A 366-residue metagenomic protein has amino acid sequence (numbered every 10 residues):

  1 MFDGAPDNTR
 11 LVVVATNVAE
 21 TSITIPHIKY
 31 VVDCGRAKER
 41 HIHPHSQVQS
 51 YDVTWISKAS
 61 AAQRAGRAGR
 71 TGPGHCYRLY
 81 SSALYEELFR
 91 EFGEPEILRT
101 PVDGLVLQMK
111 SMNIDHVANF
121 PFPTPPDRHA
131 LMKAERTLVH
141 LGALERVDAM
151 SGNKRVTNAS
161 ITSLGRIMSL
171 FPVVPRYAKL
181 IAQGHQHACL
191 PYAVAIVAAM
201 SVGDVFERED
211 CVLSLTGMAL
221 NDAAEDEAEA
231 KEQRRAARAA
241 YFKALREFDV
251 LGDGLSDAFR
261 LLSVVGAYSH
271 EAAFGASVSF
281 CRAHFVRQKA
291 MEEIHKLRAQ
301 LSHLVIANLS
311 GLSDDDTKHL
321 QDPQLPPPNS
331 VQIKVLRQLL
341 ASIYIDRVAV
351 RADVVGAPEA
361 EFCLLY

Functional and structural regions predicted by a protein language model:
M1, I23-H27, H41-H43: Conserved ATPase-coupling elements of RecA-like P-loop NTPase cores
M1-V13: Conserved motor-coupling elements within RecA-like helicase/translocase cores
D3-P6, I28-V32, H45-Q49, F92-E94 (+1 more regions): Short secondary-structure boundary/capping segments
N8-T9, P26, S46, T71 (+3 more regions): Eukaryote-biased feature marking scaffold/signaling PDZ-domain proteins and nuclear chromatin regulators
T16-E20: Conserved helicase motor
S22, G66, T162: Active-site glycine-centered loops adjacent to acidic/histidine catalytic or metal-binding residues that shape
Y30, R36-A37, H41-L88, D103-L107: Conserved segment of the helicase C-terminal RecA-like domain
V32, A37-R40, Y80-Y366: Second RecA-like catalytic domain
